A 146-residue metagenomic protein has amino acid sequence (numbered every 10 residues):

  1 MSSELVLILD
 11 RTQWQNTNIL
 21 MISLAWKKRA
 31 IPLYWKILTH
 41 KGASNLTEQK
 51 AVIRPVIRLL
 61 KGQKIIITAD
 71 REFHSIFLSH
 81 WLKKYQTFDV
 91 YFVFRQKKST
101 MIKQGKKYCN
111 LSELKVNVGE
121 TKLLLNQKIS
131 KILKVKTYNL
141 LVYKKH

Functional and structural regions predicted by a protein language model:
M1-L5, N16, W26-H146: Single, function-defining residue in the core of a domain
I8-L20: An active-site-proximal beta-strand-loop segment
S23: Acidic (Asp/Glu)-rich catalytic clusters
